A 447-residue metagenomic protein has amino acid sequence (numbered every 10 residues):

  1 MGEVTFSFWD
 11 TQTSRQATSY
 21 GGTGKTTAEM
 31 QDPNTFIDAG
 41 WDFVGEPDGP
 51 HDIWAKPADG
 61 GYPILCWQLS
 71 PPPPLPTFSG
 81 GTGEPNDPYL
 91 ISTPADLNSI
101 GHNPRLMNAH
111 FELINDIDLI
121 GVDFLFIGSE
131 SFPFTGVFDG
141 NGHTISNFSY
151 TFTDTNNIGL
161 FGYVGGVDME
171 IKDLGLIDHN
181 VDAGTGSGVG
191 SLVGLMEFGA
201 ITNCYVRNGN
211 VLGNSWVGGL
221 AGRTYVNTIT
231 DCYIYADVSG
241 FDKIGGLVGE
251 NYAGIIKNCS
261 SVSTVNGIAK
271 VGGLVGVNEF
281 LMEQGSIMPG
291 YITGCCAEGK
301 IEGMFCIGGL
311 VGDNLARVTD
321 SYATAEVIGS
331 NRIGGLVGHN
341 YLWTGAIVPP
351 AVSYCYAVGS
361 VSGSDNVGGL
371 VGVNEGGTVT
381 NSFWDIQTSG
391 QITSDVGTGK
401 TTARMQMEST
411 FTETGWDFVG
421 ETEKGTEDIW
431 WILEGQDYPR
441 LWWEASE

Functional and structural regions predicted by a protein language model:
M1-E447: Surface-exposed repetitive/solenoidal architectures
